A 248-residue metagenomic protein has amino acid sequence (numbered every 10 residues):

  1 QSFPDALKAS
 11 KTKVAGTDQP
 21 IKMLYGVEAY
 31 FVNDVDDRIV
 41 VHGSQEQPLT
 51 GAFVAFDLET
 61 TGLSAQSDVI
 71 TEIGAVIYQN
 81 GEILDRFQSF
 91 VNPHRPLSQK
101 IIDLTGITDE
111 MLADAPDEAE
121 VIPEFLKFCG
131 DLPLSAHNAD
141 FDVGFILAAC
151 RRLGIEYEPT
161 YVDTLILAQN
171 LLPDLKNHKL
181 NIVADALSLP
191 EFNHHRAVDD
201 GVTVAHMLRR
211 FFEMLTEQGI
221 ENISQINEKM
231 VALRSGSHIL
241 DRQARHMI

Functional and structural regions predicted by a protein language model:
Q1-F56, I77, A139, C150 (+2 more regions): Phosphodiester-processing cores and adjacent nucleic acid-binding clamps
K13-G16, L171-D174, L187, M207-M214: Change "in soluble alpha/beta enzymes" to "in soluble alpha/beta proteins
A29, G81, N92-R95, L167 (+1 more regions): Short, solvent-exposed coil/turn elements at secondary-structure transition points
L49-P159, P173-H195: Conserved non-catalytic scaffold segment of RNase H-like nuclease domains
T60-G62, I166, T203: Short, glycine/acidic-enriched loop or turn micro-motifs at the edges of active sites
R196-R210: Acidic, divalent-metal-coordinating active-site segment for phosphoryl/phosphodiester hydrolysis, typified by short
H206-I248: Acidic two-metal-ion nuclease catalytic site recognized across multiple nuclease folds, prominently DnaQ/RNase D-T
